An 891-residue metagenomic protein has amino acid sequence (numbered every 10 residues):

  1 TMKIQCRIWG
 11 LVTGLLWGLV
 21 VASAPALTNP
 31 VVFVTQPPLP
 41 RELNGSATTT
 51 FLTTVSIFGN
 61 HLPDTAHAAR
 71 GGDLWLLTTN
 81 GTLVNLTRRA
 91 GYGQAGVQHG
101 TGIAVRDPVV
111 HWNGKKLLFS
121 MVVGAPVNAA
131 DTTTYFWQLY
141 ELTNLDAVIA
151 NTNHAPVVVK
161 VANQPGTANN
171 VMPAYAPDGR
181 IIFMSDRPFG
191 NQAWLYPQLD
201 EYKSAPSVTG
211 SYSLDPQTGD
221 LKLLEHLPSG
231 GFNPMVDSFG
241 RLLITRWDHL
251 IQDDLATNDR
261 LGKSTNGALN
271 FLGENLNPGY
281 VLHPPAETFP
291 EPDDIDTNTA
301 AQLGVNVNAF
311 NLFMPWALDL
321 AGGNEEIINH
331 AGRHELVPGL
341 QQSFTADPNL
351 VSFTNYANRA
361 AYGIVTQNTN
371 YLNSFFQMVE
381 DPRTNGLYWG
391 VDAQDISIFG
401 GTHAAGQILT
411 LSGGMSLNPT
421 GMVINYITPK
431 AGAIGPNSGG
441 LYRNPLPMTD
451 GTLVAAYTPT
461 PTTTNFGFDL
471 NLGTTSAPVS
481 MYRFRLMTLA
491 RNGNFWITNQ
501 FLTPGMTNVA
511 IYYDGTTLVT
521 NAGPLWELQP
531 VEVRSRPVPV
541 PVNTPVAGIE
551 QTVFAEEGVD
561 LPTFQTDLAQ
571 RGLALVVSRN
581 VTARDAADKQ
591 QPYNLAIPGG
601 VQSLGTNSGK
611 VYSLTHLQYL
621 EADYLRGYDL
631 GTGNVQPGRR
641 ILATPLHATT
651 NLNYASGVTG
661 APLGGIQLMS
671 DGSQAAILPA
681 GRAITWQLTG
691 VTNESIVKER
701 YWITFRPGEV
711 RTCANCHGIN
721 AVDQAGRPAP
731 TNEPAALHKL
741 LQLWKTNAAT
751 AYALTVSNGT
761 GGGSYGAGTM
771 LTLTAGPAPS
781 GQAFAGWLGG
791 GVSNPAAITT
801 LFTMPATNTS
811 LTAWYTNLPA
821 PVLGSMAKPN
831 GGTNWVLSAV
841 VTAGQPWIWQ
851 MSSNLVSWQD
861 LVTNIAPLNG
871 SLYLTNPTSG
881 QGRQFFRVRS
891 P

Functional and structural regions predicted by a protein language model:
P25, A104-N113, M172-A176, M235-V236 (+4 more regions): Structural signature of eukaryotic scaffold interfaces centered on beta-propeller domains
V34-A69, S120-W137, F183-A205, W247-M314 (+4 more regions): Short, conserved, GDST-rich strand-edge loop motifs in beta-rich repeat architectures
L224-G231, G332-P338, Y371-N373, M422-T449 (+2 more regions): Conserved blade-ending motifs and adjacent loop-strand segments that build the rim/top face of beta-propeller domains
V305, T366-N494: Loop/turn-rich, solvent-exposed surfaces of beta-rich toroidal or solenoidal domains
G523-P524, G665-I666, S670-A749: Sequence context surrounding c-type heme c attachment/ligation sites in exported
N747-Y752, I798-P819: Conserved "repeat-terminator" motif of extracellular CCP/Sushi domains
G761, P779, N808, W814-P891: Short, composition-biased motifs enriched in small/polar/acidic residues
M770-T799, I848, L855-S857: Surface-exposed interfaces of beta-sheet-rich extracellular modules
